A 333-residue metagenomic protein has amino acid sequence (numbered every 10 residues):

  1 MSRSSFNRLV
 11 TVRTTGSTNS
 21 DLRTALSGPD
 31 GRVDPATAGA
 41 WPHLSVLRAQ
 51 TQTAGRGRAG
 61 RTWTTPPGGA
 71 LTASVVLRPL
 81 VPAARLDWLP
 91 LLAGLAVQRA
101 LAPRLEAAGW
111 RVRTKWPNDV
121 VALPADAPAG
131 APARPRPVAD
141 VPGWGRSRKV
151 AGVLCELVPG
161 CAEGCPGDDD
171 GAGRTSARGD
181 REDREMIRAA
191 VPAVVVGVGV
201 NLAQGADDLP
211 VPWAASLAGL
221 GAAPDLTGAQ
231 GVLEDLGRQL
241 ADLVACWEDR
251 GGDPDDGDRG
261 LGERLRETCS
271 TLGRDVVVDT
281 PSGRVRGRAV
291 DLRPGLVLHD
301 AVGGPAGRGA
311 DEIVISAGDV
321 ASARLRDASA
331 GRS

Functional and structural regions predicted by a protein language model:
M1-A107, R111, V121-G152, V158 (+2 more regions): N-terminal lobe of the biotin/lipoate ligase/transferase fold
T72-A73, V194-V198, I315: Short hydrophobic-aromatic micro-motifs
K115-N118: Short Gly/Ser/Thr- and Asp/Glu-enriched loop/turn motifs at secondary-structure junctions
V158-C161, G205, L292-V297: Short, conserved beta-turn/loop elements at beta-strand boundaries and strand-helix junctions
A162-C165, E185-G219: Short, acidic (Asp/Glu-rich) active-site segment that either coordinates a divalent metal cofactor
A222-S282, D327-S333: Conserved, helical-rich catalytic subdomain that frames metal- and/or nucleotide-binding sites in enzyme alpha/beta
R274-S333: Conserved RNA-binding domains used in RNP assembly and mRNA/RNA metabolism
